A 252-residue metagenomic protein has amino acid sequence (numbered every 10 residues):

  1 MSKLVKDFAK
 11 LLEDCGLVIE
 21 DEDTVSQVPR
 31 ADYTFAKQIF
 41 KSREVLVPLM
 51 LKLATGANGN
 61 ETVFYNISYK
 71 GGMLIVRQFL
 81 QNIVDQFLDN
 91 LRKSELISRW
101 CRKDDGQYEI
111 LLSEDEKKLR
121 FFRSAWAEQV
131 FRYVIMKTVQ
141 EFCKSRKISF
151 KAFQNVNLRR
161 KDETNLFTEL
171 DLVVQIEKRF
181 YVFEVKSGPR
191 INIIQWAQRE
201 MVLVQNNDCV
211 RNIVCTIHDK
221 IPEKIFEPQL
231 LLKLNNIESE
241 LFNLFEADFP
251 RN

Functional and structural regions predicted by a protein language model:
S2-N252: Intrinsically disordered, low-complexity Ser/Thr/Pro/Gly-rich regulatory segments
